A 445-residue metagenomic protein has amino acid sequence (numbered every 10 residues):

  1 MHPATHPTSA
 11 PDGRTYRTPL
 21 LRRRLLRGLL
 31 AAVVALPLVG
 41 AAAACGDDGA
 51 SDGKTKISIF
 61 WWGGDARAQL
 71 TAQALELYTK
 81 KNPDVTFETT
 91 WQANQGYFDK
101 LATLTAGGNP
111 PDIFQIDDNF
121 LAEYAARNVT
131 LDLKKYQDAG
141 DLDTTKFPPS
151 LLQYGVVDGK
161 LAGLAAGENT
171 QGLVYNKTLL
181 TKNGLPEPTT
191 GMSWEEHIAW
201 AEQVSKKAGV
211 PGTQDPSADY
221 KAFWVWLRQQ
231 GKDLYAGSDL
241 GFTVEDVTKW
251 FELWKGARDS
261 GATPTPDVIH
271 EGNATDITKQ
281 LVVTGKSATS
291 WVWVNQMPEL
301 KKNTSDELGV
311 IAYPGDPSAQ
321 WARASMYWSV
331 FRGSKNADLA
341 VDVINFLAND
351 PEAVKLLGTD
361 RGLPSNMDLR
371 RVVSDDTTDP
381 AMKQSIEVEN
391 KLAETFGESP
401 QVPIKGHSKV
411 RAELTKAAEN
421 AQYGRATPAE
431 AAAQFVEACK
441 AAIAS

Functional and structural regions predicted by a protein language model:
M1-S58, K80, E430, E437-S445: Short, low-complexity disordered leader/linker segments with a strong preference for bacterial N-terminal type II
G53-G64, V85-T90, D112-I113, A162 (+2 more regions): Short, well-ordered beta-strand elements
E76-K146, T181-G184, Q280-T284, T289 (+5 more regions): Extracytoplasmic "Venus flytrap"/periplasmic binding protein-like
K80, T86, Q137-D138, G155-A222 (+5 more regions): Helix-loop-helix "hinge/cap" segment bordering the ligand-binding cleft or interdomain interface
N119-T170, G309, A393: Hinge/lid segment of periplasmic solute-binding proteins
A222, K249-L339: Extracytoplasmic/periplasmic substrate-binding proteins
P298, V330-S408, A444: Mature extracytoplasmic/periplasmic domains
I386-A438: C-terminal capping/gating helix-and-loop segments adjacent to ligand/active sites or protein-protein/ligand interfaces
